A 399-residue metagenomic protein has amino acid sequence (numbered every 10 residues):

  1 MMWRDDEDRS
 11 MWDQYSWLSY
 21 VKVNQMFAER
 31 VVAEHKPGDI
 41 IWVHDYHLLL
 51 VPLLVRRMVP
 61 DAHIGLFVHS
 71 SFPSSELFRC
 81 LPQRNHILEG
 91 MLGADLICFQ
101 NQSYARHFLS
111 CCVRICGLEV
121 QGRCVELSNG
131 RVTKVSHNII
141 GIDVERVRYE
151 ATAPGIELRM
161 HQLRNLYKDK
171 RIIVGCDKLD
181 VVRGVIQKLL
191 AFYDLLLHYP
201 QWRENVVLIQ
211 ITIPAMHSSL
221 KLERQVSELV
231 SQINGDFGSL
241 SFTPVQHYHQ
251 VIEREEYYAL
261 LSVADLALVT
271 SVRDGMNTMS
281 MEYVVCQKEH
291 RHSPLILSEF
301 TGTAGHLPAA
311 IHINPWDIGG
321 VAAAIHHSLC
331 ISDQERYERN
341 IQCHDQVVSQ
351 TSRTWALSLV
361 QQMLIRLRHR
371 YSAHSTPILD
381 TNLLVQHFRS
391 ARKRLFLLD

Functional and structural regions predicted by a protein language model:
M1-H387, K393: Catalytic cores of carbohydrate-active enzymes across secretory and cytosolic contexts
R394-D399: Asp-based phosphoryl-transfer active-site loop
